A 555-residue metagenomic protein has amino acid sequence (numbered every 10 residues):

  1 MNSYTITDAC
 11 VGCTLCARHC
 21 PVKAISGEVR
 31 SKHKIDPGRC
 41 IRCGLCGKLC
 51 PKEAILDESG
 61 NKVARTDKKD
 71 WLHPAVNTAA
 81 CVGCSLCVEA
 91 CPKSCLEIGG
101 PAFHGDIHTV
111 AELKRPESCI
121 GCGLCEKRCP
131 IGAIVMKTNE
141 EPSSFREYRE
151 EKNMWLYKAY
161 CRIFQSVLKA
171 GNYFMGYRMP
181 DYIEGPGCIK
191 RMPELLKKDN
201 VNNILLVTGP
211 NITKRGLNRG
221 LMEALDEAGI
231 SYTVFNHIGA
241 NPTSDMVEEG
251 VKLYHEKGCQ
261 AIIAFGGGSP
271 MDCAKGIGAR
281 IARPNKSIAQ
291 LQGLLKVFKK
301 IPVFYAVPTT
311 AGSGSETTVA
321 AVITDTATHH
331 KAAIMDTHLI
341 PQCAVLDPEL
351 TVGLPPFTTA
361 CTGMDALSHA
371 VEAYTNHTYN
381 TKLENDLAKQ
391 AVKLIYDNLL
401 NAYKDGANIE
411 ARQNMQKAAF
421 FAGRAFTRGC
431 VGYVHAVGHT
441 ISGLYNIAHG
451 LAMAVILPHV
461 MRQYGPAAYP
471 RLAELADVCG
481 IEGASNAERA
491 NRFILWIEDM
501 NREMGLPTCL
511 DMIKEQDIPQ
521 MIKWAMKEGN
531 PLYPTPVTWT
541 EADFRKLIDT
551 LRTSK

Functional and structural regions predicted by a protein language model:
A9, H19, R39, L49 (+4 more regions): Short pre-active-site segment immediately N-terminal to redox-active cysteine/selenocysteine motifs in thiol-based
L15-K32, L45-K62, L86-H104, L124-E141: Iron-sulfur cluster-binding cysteine motifs and their immediate structural context in ferredoxin-like electron-transfer
E151-V234, S554-K555: An N-terminal, well-structured beta->alpha segment
T213-N285, N401-R412: N-terminal small/polar loop signature for handling phosphorylated ligands or for N-terminal nucleophile
D245-E349: Glycine/threonine-rich beta-strand-loop-alpha-helix active-site module that forms ligand/phosphate-binding
A320-G429, P536: Carboxylate- and glycine-rich phosphate/diphosphate-binding segment that chelates Mg2+/Mn2+
G429-R492, E498: C-terminal catalytic subdomain
L472, C479-K555: C-terminal charged capping/lid subdomain of soluble metabolic enzymes
